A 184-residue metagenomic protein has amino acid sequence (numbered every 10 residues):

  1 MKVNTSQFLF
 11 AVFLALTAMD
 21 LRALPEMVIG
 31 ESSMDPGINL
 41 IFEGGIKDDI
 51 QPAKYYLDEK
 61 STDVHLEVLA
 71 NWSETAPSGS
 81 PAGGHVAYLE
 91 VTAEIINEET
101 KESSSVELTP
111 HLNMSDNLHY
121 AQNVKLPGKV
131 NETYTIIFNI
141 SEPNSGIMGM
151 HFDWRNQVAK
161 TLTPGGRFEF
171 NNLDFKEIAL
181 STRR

Functional and structural regions predicted by a protein language model:
A18-D20: N-terminal signal peptide c-region/cleavage motif recognized by signal peptidases
L24-K60: Short, compositionally biased P/S/T/A/G/V-rich stretches that sit at domain boundaries
H65-G84: Short amphipathic, basic-aromatic surface patches that mediate peripheral association with negatively charged
G83-S103: Extended low-complexity, serine/threonine- and proline-enriched intrinsically disordered segments
S104-N113: Solvent-exposed serine/threonine-rich low-complexity stretches and specific carbohydrate-binding patches
M114-N123: Aromatic sugar-binding surface patches on proteins that engage polysaccharides or sugar-phosphate polymers
I140-D153: Short acidic/polar inter-strand loop motif in beta-rich domains
G166-R184: Compositionally biased low-complexity segments at domain edges in trafficked proteins and select soluble regulators
